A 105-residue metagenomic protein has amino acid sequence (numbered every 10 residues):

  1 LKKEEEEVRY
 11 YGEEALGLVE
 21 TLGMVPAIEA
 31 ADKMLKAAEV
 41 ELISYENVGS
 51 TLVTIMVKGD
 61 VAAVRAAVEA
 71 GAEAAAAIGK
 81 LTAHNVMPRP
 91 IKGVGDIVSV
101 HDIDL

Functional and structural regions predicted by a protein language model:
G12-T21: Short glycine-/aliphatic-rich beta-strand segments at the starts of folded cytosolic domains
V25-K36: Short amphipathic alpha-helix segments
A38-E39, A72-K80: A common structural junction motif
E39-Y45, A83: A short linear hydrophobic-aromatic micro-motif
V48-L52: Short Gly/Ser/Thr- and Asp/Glu-enriched loop/turn motifs at secondary-structure junctions
K58-V64: Helix N-cap motif at beta-to-alpha junctions
A77-R89: Conserved short beta-strand edge segments in small beta-sheet-based binding/regulatory domains
G93-L105: Short, low-order "capping/linker" segments at domain edges
